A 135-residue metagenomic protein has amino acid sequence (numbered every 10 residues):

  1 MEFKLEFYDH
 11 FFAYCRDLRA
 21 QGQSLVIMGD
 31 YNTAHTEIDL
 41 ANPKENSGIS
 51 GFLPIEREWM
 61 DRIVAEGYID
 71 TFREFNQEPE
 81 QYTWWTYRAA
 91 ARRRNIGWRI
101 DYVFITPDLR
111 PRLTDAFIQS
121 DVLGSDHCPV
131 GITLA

Functional and structural regions predicted by a protein language model:
M1-A135: Active-site regions of metal-assisted phosphoester/phosphodiester hydrolases, unifying DNase/endonuclease modules
